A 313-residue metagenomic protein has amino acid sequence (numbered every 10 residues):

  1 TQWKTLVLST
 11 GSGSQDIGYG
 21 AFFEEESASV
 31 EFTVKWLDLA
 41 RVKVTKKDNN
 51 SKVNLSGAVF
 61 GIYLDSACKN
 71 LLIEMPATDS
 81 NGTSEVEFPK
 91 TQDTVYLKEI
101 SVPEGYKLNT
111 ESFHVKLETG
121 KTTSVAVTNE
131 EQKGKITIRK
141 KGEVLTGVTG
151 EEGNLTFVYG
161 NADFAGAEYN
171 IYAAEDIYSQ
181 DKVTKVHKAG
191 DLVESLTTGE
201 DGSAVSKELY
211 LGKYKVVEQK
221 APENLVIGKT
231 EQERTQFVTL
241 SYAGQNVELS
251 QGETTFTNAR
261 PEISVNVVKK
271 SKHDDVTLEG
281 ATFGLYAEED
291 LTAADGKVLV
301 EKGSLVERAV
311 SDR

Functional and structural regions predicted by a protein language model:
T1-R313: Solvent-exposed loop/turn and edge beta-strand elements of beta-rich ligand-binding domains
